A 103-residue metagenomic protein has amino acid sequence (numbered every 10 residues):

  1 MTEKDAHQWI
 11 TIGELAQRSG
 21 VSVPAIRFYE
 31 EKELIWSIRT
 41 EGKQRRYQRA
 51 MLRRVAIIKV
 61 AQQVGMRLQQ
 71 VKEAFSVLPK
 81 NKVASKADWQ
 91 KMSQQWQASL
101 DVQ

Functional and structural regions predicted by a protein language model:
M1-Q17, W36, R49-Q103: Arg/Lys-rich, alpha-helical DNA-contact motif
T11, S22-A25, K43, R67: Residues that mark the N-terminal boundary/hinge immediately upstream of a DNA-recognition element
S22-V23, E41, V83, Q90: Generic detection of intrinsically disordered/low-complexity segments and helix-coil linkers/edges
I26-R27, I58: Short, hydrophobic-biased segments on the C-terminal half of alpha helices that form "recognition helices"
Y29, Y47: Conserved active-site tyrosine of GNAT-family acetyltransferases
I35-G42, R46: Beta-hairpin "wing" of winged helix-turn-helix
